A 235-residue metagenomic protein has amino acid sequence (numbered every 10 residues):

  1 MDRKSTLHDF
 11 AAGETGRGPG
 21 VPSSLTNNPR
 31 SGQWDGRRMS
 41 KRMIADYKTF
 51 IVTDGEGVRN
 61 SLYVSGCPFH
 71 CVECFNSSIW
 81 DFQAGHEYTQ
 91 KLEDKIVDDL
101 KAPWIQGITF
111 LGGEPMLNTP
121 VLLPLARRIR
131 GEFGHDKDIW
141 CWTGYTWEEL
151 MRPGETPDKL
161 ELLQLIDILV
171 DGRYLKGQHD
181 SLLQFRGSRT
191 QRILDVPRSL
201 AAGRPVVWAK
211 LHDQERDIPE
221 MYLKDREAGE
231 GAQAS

Functional and structural regions predicted by a protein language model:
D2-Y63, N76-F82, P205, D213-P219 (+1 more regions): N-terminal [4Fe-4S]-dependent radical SAM core
W34, R42-A45, V58, E73-L162: Conserved Radical SAM active-site core
K48, T143, R173, P197: Residues at the C-termini of beta-strands that transition into short coil/loop
G66-H70: Short pre-active-site segment immediately N-terminal to redox-active cysteine/selenocysteine motifs in thiol-based
P120-R130, H179-R226: P-loop/Walker A phosphate-binding loop and immediately adjacent motor/lid segment at beta-alpha junctions
T146-E148, Y174-G177, A201: Short Gly/Pro-enriched loop/turn and capping motifs at secondary-structure junctions
G154-Q178: Structural recognition of alpha->loop->beta junctions
